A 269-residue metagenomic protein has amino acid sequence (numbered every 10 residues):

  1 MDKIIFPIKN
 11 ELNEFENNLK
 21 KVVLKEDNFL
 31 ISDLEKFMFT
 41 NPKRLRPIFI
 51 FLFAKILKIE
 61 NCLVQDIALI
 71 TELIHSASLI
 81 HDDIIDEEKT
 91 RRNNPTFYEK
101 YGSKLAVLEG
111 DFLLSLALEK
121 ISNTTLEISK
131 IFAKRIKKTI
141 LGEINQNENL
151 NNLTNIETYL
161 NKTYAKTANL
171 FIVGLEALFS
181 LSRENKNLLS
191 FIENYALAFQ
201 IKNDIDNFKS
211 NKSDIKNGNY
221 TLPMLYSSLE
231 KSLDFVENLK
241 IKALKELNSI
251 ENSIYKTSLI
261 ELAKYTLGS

Functional and structural regions predicted by a protein language model:
M1-K20: N-terminal amphipathic/basic leader segments beginning at the initiator methionine
F6-K9, S122, Y164, L233 (+1 more regions): Short amphipathic alpha-helical segments with heptad-repeat character
F15, A198-I201, A243-E246, L262: Amphipathic alpha-helices that form helix-helix packing interfaces
L24-L229, K264-L267: Mg2+-dependent prenyl diphosphate-binding active-site environment of isoprenoid biosynthetic enzymes
K202, T221, E237-L244, K256: Short amphipathic alpha-helical surface patches that serve as generic macromolecular interface elements
S228-I250: Mobile late-domain/C-terminal helix-loop "cap" segments that border catalytic sites or the cytosolic face
I254-S269: Short, amphipathic C-terminal "tail helix"
